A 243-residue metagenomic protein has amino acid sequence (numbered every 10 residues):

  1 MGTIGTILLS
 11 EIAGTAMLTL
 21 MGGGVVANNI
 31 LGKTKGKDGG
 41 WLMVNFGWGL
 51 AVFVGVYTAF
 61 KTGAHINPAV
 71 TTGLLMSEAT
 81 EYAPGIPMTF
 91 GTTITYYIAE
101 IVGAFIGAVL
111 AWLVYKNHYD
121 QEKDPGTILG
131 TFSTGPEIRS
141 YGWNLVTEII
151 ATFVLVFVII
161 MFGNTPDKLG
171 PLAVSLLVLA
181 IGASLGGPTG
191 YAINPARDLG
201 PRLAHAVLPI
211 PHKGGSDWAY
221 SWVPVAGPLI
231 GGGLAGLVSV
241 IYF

Functional and structural regions predicted by a protein language model:
M1-F243: Membrane-interface helix-loop junctions and terminal tails of multi-pass membrane proteins
